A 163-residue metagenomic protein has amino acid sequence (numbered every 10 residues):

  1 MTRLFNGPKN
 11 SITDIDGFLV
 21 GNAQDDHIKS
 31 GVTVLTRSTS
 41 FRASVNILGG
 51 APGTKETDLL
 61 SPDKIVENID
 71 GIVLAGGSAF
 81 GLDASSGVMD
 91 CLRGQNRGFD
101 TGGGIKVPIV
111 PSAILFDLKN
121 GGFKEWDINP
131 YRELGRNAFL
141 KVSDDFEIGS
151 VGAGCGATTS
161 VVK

Functional and structural regions predicted by a protein language model:
M1-K163: Alpha/propeptide regions of enzymes that mature by internal proteolysis
